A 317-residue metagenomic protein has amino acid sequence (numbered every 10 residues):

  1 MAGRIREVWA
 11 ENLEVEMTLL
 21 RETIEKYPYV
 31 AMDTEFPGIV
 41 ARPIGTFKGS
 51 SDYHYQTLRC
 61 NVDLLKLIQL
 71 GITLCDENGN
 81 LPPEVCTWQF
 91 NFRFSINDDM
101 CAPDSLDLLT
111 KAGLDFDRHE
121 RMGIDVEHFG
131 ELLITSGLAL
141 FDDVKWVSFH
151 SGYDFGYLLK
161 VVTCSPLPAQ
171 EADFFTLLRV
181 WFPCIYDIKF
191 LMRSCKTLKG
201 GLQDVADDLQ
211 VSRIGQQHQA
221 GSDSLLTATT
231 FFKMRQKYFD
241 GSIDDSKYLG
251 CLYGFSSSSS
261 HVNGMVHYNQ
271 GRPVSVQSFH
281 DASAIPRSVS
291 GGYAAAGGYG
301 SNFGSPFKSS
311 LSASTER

Functional and structural regions predicted by a protein language model:
M1-R4, L198-G200: Acidic/polar, low-complexity linker and loop regions
A2-L67, T73: Entry/capping segment at the start of metal-dependent catalytic domains with acidic active-site entry clusters
K26, H54, K247, L252-G254 (+6 more regions): Intrinsically disordered, low-complexity N-terminal regions enriched in serine/proline/glycine with scattered basic
E35, Q89-R93, D173, S278 (+2 more regions): Intrinsic disorder/low-structure terminal segments
K48-S51, L64-L70, C75-Y268, P273 (+1 more regions): Metal-dependent phosphoesterase core characteristic of DEDDh/y 3'-5' exonuclease domains
G271-R317: Long, low-complexity intrinsically disordered regions
